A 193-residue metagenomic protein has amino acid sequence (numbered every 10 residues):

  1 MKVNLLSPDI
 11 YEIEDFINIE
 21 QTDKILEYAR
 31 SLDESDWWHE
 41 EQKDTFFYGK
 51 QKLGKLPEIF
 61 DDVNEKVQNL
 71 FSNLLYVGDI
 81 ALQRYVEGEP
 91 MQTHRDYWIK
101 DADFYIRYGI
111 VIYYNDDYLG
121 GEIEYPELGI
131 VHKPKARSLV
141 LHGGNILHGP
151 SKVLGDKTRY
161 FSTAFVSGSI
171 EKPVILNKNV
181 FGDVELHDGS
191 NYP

Functional and structural regions predicted by a protein language model:
M1-L74, D79, F181-V184, N191: Non-heme Fe(II)/2-oxoglutarate
I17, A29, Y97, Y114 (+1 more regions): Short beta-strand segments enriched in hydrophobic/aromatic residues within well-folded beta-rich domains
S31, I112-D116, G143: Glycine-rich, acidic and aromatic/proline-enriched surface loops and short helix-turn segments that act as binding
L82-Y85, D101-L119, F165-G168: Short, conserved beta-strand element in jelly-roll/cupin
P90-W98: Histidine-centered catalytic micro-motifs
I106, L119-P193: Catalytic core of Fe(II)/2-oxoglutarate
